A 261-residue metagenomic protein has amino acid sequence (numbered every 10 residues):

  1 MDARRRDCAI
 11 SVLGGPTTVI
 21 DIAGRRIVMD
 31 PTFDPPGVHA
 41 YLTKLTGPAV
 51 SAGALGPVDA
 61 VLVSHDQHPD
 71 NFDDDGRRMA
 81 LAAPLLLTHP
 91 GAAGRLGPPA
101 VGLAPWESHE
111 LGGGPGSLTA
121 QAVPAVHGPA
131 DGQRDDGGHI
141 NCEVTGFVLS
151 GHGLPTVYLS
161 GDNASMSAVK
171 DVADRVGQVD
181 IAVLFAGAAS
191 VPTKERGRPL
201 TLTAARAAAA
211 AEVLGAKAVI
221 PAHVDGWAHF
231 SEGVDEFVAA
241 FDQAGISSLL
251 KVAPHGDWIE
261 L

Functional and structural regions predicted by a protein language model:
M1-R5, L85-P155, A239-L261: Metallo-beta-lactamase
M1-V28, T32-G37, Y41-L45, S117 (+2 more regions): Zn-dependent metallo-beta-lactamase
D2, I22-V63, Q67-D70, D74-R78 (+2 more regions): Pre-active-site segment of Zn-dependent metallo-hydrolases
P16, H68, G76, A92-A93 (+2 more regions): Alpha-helix capping/helix-boundary segments
I20, D30, H65, D73 (+5 more regions): Divalent metal-coordination and catalytic microenvironments
R25-I27, D59-A60, L85, L118 (+3 more regions): Structural motif
V63, T156-S160, P221-H223: Short catalytic-loop micro-motif centered on adjacent basic/acidic residues
L87, G91-G94, A164-D257: Cap/insert and terminal regions of metallo-dependent hydrolase folds
